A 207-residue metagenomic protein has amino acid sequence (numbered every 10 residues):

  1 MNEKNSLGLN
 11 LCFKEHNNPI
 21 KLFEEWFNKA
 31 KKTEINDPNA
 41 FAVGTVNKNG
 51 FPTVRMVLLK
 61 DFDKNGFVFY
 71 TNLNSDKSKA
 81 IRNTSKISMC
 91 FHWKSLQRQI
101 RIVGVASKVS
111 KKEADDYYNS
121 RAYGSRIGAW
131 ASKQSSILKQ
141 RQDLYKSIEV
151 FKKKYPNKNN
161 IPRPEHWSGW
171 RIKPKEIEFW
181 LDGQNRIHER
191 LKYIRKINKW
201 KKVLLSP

Functional and structural regions predicted by a protein language model:
M1-P207: Binding-site signature for planar aromatic cofactors or substrates
